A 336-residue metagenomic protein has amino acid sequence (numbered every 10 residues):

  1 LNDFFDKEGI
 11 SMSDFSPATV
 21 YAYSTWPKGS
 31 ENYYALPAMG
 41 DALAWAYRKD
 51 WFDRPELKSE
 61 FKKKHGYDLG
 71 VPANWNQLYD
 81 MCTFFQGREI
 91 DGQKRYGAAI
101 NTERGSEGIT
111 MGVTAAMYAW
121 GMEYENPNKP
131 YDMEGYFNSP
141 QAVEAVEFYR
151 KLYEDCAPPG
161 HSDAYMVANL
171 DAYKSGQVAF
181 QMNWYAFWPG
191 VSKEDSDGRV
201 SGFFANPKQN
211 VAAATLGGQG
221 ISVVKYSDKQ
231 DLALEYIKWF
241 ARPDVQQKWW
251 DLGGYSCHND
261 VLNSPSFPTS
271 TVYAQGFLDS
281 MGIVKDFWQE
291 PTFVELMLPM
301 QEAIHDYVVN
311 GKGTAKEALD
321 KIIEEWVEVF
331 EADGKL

Functional and structural regions predicted by a protein language model:
L1-A46, G108-G112, V200-F204, S266-V272 (+1 more regions): Hinge/lid segment of periplasmic solute-binding proteins
Y23-M39, L43, N74-E134, V178: Extracytoplasmic/periplasmic solute-binding protein
P27-E31, D50-W51, P55, M133 (+8 more regions): Extracytoplasmic/periplasmic substrate-recognition and gating elements
E60-G70, M133-E134, R150-A164, Q177 (+1 more regions): A local structural motif
A73-Q77, G160-K174: Short helix-initiation/N-cap motifs at beta->coil->alpha
Q77-Q86, A115, A119-D163, S192 (+1 more regions): Glycine-centered hinge/linker elements that transmit conformational signals in sensory and ligand-binding systems
A179-N183: Paired acidic/hydrophobic, glycine-rich loop segments that form the ligand-binding mouth/hinge of periplasmic-binding
D279-L336: Conserved C-terminal helix/tail region of periplasmic/extracytoplasmic solute-binding proteins
